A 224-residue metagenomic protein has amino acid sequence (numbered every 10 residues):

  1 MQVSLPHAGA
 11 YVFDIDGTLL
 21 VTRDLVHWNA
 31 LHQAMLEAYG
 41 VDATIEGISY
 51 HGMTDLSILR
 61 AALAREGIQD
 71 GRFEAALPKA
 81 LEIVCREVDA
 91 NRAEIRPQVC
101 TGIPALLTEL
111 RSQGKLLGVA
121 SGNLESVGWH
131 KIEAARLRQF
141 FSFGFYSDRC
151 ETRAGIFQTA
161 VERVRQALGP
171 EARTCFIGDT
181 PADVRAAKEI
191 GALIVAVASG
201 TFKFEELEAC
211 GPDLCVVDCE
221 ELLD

Functional and structural regions predicted by a protein language model:
Q2-H51, S57-R60: Active-site neighborhood of HAD-like aspartate-dependent phosphohydrolases
V12, A75-P78, D89-V119: Short, acidic loop-to-helix structural element flanking the phosphoryl-transfer center in phosphate-processing enzymes
T18, I103-E133, F145-E151: Substrate-recognition element of Asp-dependent hydrolases with the DxDx(T/V) motif
H32, S57-G71, A160-R163: Helix-loop "lid/cap" segments that line or gate small-molecule binding pockets
E46-H51, E74-P78, R138-E151: A short, structured active-site edge motif that brings together acidic residues
F145, L214-C219: Short acidic-hydrophobic, aromatic-tinged amphipathic segments that line or gate anion-handling sites
A154-R185: Conserved Lys-Pro-Asp/Glu-containing loop-to-beta segment of HAD-superfamily phosphomonoesterases, centered on
F176-V216: Acidic, Mg2+-coordinating phosphoryl-transfer loop and its flanking beta/alpha structural elements, shared across
